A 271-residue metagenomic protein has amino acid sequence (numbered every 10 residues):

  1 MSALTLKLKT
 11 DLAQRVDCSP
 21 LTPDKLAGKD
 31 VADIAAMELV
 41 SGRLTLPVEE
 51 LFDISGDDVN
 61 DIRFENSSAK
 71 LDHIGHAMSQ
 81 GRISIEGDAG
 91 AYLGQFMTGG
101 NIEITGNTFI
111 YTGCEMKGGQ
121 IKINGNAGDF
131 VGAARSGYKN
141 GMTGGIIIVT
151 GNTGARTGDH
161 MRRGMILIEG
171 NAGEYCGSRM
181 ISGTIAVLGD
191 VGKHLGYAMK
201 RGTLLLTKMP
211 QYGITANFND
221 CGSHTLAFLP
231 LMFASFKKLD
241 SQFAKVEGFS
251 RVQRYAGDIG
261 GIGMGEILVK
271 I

Functional and structural regions predicted by a protein language model:
M1-S67, H73, N124, K139-I146 (+6 more regions): Intrinsically disordered, low-complexity terminal regions
V59-T98, E103-F109, G113, G154 (+4 more regions): Surface-facing alpha-helical segments and adjacent helix-coil boundary elements at the starts of domains
M78, I83, I102, I121 (+4 more regions): Terminal peptide-recognition signature
G113-G128, K200-T203: Conserved long hydrophobic alpha-helices within structured protein cores
G128-Y138: Extracellular beta-strand/beta-solenoid scaffold signature
